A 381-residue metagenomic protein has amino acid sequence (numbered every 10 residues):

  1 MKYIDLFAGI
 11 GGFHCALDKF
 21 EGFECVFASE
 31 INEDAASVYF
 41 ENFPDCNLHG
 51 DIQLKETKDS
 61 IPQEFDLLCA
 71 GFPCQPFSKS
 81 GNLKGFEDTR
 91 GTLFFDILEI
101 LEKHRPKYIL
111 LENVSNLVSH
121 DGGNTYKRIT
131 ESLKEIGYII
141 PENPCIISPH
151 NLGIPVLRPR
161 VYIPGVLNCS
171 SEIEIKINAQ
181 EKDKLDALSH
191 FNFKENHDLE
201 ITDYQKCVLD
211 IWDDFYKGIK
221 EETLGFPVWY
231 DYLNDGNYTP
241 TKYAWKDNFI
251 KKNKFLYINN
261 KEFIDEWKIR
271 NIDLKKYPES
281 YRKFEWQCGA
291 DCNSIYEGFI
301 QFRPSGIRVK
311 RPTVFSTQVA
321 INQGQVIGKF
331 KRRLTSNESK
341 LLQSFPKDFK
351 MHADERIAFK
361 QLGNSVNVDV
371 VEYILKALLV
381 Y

Functional and structural regions predicted by a protein language model:
Y3-G12, I52, P62-G81, Y108-V114 (+4 more regions): Conserved proline-anchored active-site loop of SAM-dependent methyltransferases that bridges a beta-strand
I10-E21: Conserved SAM-binding loop of SAM-dependent methyltransferases across substrates and taxa, primarily the Class I
C25-F27: Short beta-strand element of Class I
N32: Conserved SAM/SAH-binding beta-strand->alpha-helix loop
Y39-F40: Conserved SAM-binding loop
D45-I52: Conserved SAM-binding strand-loop segment of SAM-dependent methyltransferases
T57-F65, K79-F299: Class I S-adenosyl-L-methionine
L157, L188-K194, V208, T223-F226 (+5 more regions): Class I SAM-dependent DNA methyltransferase catalytic core with a primary bias toward cytosine-5 DNMT/HhaI-like enzymes
